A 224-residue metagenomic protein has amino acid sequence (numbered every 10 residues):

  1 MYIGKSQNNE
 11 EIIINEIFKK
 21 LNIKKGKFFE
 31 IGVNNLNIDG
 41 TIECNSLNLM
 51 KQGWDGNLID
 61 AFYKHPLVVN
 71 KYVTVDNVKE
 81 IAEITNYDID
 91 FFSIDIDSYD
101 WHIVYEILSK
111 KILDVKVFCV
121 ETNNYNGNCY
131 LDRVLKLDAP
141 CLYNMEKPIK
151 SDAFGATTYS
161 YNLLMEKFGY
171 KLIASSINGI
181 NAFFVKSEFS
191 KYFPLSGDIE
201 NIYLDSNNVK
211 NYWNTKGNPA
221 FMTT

Functional and structural regions predicted by a protein language model:
Y2-I94, S98-W101, N124-G127, Y212-N214: SAM cofactor-binding core of SAM-dependent methyltransferases, primarily the Rossmann-like beta-alpha-beta module
K27, L67, D88-I94, S98-T224: Conserved acidic-Pro-Pro-aromatic motif
